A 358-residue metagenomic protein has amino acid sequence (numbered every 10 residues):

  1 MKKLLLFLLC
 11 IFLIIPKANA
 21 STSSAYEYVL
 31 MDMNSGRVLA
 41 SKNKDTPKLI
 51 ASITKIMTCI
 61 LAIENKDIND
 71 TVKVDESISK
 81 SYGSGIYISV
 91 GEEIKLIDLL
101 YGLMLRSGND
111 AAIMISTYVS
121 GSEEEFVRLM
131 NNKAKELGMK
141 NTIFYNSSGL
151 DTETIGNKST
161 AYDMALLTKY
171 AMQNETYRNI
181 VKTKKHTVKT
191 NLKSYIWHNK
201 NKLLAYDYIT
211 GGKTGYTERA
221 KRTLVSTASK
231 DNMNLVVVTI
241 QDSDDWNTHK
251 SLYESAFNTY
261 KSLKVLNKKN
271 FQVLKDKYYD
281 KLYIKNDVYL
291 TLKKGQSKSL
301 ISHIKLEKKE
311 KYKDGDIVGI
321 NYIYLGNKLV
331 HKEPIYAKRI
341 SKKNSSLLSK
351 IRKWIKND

Functional and structural regions predicted by a protein language model:
M1-S21, D358: Sec-dependent N-terminal signal peptides of Gram-positive bacterial secreted proteins and lipoproteins
L8, S23-S24, T46-P47, V90 (+3 more regions): Generic detector of short alpha-helix boundary/capping microenvironments and adjacent low-complexity segments
I15-P16, I68, N267: Residues in and immediately flanking transmembrane alpha helices
N19-E175: Active-site-adjacent loops and short helices of periplasmic peptidoglycan-processing enzymes
I143, G156-D358: Domain-terminus/edge residues, biased toward the C-terminal soluble/receptor-binding domains of extracytoplasmic
